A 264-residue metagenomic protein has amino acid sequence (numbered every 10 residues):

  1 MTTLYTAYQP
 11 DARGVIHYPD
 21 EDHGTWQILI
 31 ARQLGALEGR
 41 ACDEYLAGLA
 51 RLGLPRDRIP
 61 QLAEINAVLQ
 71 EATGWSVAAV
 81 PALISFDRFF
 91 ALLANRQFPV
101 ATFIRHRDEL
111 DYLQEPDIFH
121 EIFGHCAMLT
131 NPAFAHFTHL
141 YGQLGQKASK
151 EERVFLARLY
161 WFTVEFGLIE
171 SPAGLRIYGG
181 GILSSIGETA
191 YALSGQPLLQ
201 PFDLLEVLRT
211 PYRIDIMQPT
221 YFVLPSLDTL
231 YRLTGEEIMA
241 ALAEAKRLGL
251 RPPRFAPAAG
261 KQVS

Functional and structural regions predicted by a protein language model:
M1-L129, V207-R209, P219-S264: The feature captures two recurrent sequence modes
D108-Y112, P116-L233: A contiguous, surface-oriented mixed alpha/beta subdomain in the mid-to-C-terminal portion of proteins that forms
